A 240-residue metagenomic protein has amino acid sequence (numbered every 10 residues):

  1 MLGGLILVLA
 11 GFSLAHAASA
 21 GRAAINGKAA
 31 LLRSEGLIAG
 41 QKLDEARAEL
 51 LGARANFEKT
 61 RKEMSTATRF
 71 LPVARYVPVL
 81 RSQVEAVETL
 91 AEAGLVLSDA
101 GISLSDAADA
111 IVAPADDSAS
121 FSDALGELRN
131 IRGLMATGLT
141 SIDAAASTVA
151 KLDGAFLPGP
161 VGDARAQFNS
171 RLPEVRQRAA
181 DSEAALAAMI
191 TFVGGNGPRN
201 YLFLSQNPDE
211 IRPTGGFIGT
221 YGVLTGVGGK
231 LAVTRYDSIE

Functional and structural regions predicted by a protein language model:
M1-S13: Hydrophobic membrane-insertion alpha-helices, especially the h-region of bacterial N-terminal signal peptides
F12-E240: Non-catalytic, solvent-exposed segments at the cell envelope interface
